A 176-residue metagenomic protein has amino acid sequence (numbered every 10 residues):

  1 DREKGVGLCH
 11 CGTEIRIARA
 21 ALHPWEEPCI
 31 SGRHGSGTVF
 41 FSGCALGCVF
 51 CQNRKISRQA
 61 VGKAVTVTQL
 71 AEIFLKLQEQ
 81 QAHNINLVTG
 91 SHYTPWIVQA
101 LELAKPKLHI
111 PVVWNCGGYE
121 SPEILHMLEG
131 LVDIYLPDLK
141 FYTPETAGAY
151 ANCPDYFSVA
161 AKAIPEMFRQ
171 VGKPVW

Functional and structural regions predicted by a protein language model:
D1: N-terminal, positively charged regions that mediate nucleic acid binding
G5-Y135, T143-P144: Conserved Radical SAM active-site core
V65, H92, A151-V159: Alpha-helix N-cap and loop-to-helix initiation/capping positions
L125, E129, F157-I164: A general structural signal for well-ordered alpha-helical packing
K140-E145, K162-P165: Histidine/lysine/aspartate-rich catalytic loop segments that bind and position anionic ligands
V159-W176: Conserved C-terminal portion of the radical SAM core fold that forms the substrate/S-adenosylmethionine-binding
